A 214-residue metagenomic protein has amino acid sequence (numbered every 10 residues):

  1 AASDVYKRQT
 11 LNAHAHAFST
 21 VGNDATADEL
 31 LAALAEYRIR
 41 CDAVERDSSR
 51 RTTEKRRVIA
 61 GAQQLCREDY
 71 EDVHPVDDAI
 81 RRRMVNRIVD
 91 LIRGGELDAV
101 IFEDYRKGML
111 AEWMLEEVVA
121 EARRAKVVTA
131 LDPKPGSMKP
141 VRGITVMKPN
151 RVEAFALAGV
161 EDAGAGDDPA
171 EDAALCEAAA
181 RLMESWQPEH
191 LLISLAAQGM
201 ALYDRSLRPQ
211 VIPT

Functional and structural regions predicted by a protein language model:
A2-Y6: Short, small-residue-biased leader/transition segments that mark boundaries at the very start of proteins
V21-Y37: A glycine-rich beta-to-alpha transition motif near the start of alpha/beta enzyme domains, typified by
A33-S49: A glycine-rich helix N-cap at a beta->alpha junction
V44-R50, R57-G94: Conserved phosphate-binding/catalytic loop of the ribokinase/pfkB sugar-kinase fold
L91-M109: Short acidic, glycine-rich surface-loop motifs adjacent to enzyme active sites
K107-Q210: Conserved phosphate/ATP/ADP-binding segment of small-molecule kinases
P213-T214: Short pre-catalytic strand/loop immediately N-terminal to key active-site residues, enriched for Gly-Thr
